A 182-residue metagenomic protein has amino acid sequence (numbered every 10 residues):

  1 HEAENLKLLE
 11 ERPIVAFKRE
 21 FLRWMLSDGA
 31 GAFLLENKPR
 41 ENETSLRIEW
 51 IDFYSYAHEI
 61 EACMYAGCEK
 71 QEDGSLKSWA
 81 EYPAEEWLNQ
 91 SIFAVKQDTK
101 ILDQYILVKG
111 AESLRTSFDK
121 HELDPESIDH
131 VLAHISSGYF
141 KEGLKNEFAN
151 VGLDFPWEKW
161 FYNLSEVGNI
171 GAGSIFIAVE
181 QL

Functional and structural regions predicted by a protein language model:
H1, K100-D119, P125, D129-L182: Claisen-condensing/thiolase-fold acyl-transfer catalytic domains that form or cleave C-C bonds in fatty acid
H1-A3, Y56-M64, S137-F140: Acyl-CoA/ACP chain-elongation machinery
E2-E11: Phosphate/pyrophosphate-binding betaalpha-module
N5, S27, S45, S55 (+8 more regions): Generic serine detector
L9-E10, I92-A94, D124, E158: A short alpha-helix capping/helix-coil boundary motif
R12-V108: Condensing-enzyme catalytic core mediating Claisen C-C bond formation in acyl metabolism
